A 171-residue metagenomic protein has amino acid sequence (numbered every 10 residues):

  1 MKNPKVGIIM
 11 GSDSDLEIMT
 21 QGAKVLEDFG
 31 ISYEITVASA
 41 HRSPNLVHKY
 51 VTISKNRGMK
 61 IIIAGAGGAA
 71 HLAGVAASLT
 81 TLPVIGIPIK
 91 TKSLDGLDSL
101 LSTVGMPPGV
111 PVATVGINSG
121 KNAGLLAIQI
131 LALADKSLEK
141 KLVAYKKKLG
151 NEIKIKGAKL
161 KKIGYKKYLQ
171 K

Functional and structural regions predicted by a protein language model:
K2-R42: Glycine-rich phosphate/diphosphate-binding loop of Rossmann-like nucleotide-binding domains
P4, M10-E17, Q21-G22, L97-K171: C-terminal binding/interaction regions
K5-I8, Y33-E34, K60-I62, L82-G86 (+1 more regions): Structural motif
D15-M19, S43-L46, A66-V75, L94-L97 (+1 more regions): Short glycine/serine/threonine-rich phosphate/pyrophosphate-binding segments that cradle anionic phosphate groups
I35-N56: N-terminal beta-loop-helix "entrance" segment that forms/cooperates in small-molecule cofactor or anionic ligand
S39-A40, G65-A69, P88, V115-S119: Active-site nucleophile and cofactor-binding loops and adjacent substrate-binding regions of central metabolic enzymes
Y50-P88: Glycine-rich phosphate-binding loop
L72, A77-G116: Long, charge-patterned amphipathic alpha-helical coiled-coil/hairpin "stalk" segments used as oligomerization
